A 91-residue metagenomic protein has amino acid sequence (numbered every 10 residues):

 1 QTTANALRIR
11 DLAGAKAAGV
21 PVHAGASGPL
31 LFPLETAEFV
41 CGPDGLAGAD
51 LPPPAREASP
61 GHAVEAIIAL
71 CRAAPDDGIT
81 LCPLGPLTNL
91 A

Functional and structural regions predicted by a protein language model:
Q1-A18, P29, D44-G45, A49-A91: Active-site histidine-anchored catalytic micro-motif
V20-A24: Eukaryotic helix-linker segments that join adjacent hydrophobic helices
S27-E35: Electropositive, surface-exposed helix/loop patches at the edges of structured domains that serve as adaptable
L34-P43: Short, flexible, mixed-charge acidic loops at enzyme active sites
